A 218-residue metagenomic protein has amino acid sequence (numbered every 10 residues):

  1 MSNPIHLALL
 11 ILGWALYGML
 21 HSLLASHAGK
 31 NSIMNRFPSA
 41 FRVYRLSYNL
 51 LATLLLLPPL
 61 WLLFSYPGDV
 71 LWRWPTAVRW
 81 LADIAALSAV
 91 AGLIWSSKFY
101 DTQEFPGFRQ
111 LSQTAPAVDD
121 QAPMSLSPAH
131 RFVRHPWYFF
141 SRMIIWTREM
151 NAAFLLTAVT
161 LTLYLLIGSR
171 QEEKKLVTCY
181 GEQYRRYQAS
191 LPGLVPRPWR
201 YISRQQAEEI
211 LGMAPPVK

Functional and structural regions predicted by a protein language model:
H6-L10, R45, N49, R79-A86 (+2 more regions): Residue-level signature of transmembrane alpha-helical entry/exit and packing/kink sites in multi-pass membrane
H6-L20, D119-K218: Hydrophobic transmembrane alpha-helices
G13-S26, P58, A86-R109, A158-V177: Transmembrane alpha-helical segments that form the membrane-embedded catalytic/substrate-channel core of multi-pass
S22-S39: Membrane-interface helix-loop junction between the first two transmembrane segments
S32-N35, F64-T76: Membrane-interface helix termini and inter-helical loops of multi-pass transporters
M34-L51: Loop-to-helix transition at the N-terminal end of transmembrane alpha-helices
N49-L63, A86-V90, R131-I144: Core segments of transmembrane alpha-helices that mediate helix-helix packing or line hydrophobic substrate/ligand
F108-D120: Juxtamembrane inter-helical linkers in multi-pass membrane proteins
